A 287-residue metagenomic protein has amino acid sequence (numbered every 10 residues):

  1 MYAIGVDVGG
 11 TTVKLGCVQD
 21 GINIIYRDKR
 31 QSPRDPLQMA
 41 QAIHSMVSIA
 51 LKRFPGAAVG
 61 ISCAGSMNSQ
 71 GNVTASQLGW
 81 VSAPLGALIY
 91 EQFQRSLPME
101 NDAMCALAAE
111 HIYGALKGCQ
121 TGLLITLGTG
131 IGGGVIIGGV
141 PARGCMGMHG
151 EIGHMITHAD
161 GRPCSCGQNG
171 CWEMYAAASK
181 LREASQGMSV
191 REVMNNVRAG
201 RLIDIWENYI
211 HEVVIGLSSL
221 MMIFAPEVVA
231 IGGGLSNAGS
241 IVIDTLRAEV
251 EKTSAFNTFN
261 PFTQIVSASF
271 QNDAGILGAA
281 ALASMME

Functional and structural regions predicted by a protein language model:
M1-A58, M67-Q70, A87-R95, H111-C119 (+2 more regions): ATP-binding/phosphotransfer module of carbohydrate and carboxylate kinases, centering on a glycine-rich
D7, G60-A64, L124-G130, G134-I136: Short beta-strand segments
R30, A103-L107: Active-site-adjacent loop/helix segments that line or gate small-molecule/cofactor pockets in enzymes
R30-Q31, W80, M148: A generic structural motif
N72-S82: A charged helix-plus-loop insertion that forms the helical arch/lid used to bind and gate nucleic-acid substrates
L97-N101: General beta-strand structural signal in soluble alpha/beta enzymes
A106-I112, G133-V135, M155: Adenylate-forming
M148-T157: Short, intrinsically disordered, charge-biased short linear motifs at domain edges
